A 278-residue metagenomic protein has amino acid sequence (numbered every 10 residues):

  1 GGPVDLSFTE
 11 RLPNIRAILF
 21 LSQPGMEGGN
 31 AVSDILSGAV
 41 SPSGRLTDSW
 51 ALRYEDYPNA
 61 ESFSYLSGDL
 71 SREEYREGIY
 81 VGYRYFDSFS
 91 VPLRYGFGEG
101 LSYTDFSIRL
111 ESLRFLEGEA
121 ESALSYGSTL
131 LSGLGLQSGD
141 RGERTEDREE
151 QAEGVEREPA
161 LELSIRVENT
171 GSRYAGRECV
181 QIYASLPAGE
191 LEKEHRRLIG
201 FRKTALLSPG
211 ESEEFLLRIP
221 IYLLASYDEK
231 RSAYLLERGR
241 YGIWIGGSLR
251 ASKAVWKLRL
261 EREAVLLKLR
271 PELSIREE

Functional and structural regions predicted by a protein language model:
G1-G139, E153-R177, Y183, R238 (+2 more regions): Secreted, periplasmic, or luminal enzymes acting at the cell surface/secretory milieu
F20-P24, G154, F201-P209, R231-A233: Short, contiguous acidic/charged loop-to-helix segments that flank catalytic cores in large enzymes
D140-A152: Short, basic, low-complexity termini and linkers enriched in Ser/Thr/Gly/Pro that act as targeting/leader peptides
A160-E162, S212-L216, K253-V255: Intrinsic-disorder/low-complexity, polar/charged segments enriched in Ser/Thr/Lys/Arg/Asp/Glu/Gln
Y174-I182, E194, Y227-E229: Short, hydrophobic/aromatic beta-strand segments
S185-E190, S248: Change "in extracellular beta-sheet-rich domains … of secreted and cell-surface proteins" to "in beta-sheet-rich domains
L191-Y227: Intrinsically disordered, low-complexity Pro/Gly/Ser/Thr-rich segments with frequent PxxP/GP/PP motifs and embedded
I221-L269: Terminal connector regions
